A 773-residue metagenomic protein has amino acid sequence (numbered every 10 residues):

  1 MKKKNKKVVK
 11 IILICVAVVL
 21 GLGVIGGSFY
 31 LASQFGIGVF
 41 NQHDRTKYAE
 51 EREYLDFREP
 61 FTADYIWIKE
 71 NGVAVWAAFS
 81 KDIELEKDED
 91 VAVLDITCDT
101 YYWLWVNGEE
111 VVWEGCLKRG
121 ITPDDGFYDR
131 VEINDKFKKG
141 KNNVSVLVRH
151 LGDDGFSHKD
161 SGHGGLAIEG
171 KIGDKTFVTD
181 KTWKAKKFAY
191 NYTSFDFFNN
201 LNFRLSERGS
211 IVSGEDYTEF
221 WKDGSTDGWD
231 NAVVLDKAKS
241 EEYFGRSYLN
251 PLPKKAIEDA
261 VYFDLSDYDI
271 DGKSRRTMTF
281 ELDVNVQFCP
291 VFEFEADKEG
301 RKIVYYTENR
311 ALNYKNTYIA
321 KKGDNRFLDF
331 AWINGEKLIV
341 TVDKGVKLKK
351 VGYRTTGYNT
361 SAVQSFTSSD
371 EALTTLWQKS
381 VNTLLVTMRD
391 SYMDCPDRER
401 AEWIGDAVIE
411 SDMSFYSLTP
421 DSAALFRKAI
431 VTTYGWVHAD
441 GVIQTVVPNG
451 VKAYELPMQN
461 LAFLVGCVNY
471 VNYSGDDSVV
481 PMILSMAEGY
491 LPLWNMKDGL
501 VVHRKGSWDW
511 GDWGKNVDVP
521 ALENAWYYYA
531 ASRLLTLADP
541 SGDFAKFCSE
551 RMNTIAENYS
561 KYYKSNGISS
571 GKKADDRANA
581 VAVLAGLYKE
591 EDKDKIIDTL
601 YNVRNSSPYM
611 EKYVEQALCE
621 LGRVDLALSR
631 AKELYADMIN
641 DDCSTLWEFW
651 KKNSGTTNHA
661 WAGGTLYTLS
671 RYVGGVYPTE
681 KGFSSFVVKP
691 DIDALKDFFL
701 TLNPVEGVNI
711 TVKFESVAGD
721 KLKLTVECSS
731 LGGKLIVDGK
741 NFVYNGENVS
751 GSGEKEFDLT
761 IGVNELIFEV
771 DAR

Functional and structural regions predicted by a protein language model:
K2-V24: N-terminal Sec-pathway targeting helices
F35-D397, D406, A424-L425, I443-N449 (+1 more regions): Extracellular/oxidizing-compartment recognition motifs
Y101, V178-F188, G345-G352, T356-K379 (+8 more regions): Active-site acid/base region of carbohydrate-active enzymes
H163-A167, F195-F197, N202-D216, E550 (+2 more regions): Non-catalytic C-terminal accessory modules of carbohydrate-active enzymes
N202-T218, E399-E402, S417, F463 (+4 more regions): C-terminal capping/lid segments that line or modulate ligand- or cofactor-binding pockets
R276, Y314-N316, A320-L328, K612 (+1 more regions): Short, solvent-exposed S/T- and G/P-enriched segments that are highly enriched in secreted/extracellular and lumenal
C467, Y528-A531, L535: Non-transmembrane amphipathic alpha-helical segments
